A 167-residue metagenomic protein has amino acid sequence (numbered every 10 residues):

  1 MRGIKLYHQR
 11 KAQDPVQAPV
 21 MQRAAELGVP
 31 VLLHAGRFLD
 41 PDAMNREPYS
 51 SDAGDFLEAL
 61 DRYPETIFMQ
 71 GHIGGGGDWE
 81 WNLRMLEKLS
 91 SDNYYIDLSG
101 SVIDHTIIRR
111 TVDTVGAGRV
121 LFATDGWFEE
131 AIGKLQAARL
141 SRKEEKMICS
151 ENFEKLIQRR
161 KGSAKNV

Functional and structural regions predicted by a protein language model:
M1-P19, R23, Y95, E130 (+2 more regions): Mid-domain alpha/beta scaffold segments of enzyme catalytic cores
R2-G3, Q17-L121, N166: Catalytic pocket-lining loop regions of alpha/beta-barrel enzymes, especially the amidohydrolase/enolase/GH5 lineages
Q13, P48, D52, S141-E145: Residue-level preference for long, well-ordered alpha-helices that form the structural scaffold of enzyme catalytic
T114-R119, F128-V167: Mid-to-C-terminal alpha-helical segments outside catalytic/metal-binding sites
D125: Acidic, metal-binding active-site segment of PIN/NYN-like and related structure-specific nucleases
